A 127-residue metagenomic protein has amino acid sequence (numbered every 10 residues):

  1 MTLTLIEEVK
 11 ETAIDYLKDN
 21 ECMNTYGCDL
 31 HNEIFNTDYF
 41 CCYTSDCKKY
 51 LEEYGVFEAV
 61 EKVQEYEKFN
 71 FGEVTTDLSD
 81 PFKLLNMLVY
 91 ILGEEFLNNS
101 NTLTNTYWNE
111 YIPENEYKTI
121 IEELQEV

Functional and structural regions predicted by a protein language model:
M1-Y26: Short, extreme N-terminal segment that most often corresponds to the first beta-strand
C22-I121: Acidic, low-complexity, intrinsically disordered interaction modules
L124-V127: Short acidic DE-rich linear segments
